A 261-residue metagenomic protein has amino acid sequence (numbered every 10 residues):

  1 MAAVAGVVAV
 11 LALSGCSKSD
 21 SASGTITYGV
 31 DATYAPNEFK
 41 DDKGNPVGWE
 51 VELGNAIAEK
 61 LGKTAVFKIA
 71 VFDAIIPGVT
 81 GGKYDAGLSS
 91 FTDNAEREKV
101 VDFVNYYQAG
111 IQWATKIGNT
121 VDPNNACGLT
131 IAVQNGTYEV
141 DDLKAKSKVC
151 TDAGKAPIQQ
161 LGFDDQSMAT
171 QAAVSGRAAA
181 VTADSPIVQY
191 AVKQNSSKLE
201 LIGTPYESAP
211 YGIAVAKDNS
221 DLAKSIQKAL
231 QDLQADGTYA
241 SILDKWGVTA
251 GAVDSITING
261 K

Functional and structural regions predicted by a protein language model:
V10-G15: C-terminal motif of bacterial Sec signal peptides marking the signal peptidase cleavage site
A22-S90, D236, K245: Extracytoplasmic small-molecule ligand-binding "clamshell" domains of the periplasmic binding protein/Venus flytrap
A32, Q108-T115, Q189, K193-K228 (+1 more regions): Periplasmic-binding protein-like
A35, P46-E59, F91, Q112-D165 (+1 more regions): Bilobed "Venus flytrap"/periplasmic-binding protein-like clamshell domains and structurally analogous long
V51-K60, N119, N125-T130, N135-Y138 (+1 more regions): Extended ligand-binding regions for polar small-molecule ligands
T64-A126: Acidic, polar ligand-binding/catalytic clefts
F67-P77, Q160-Q171, A209: Short helix-initiation/N-cap motifs at beta->coil->alpha
F91-E98, K144, S175-S208: A ligand-binding cleft/hinge motif common to bilobed small-molecule-binding domains
